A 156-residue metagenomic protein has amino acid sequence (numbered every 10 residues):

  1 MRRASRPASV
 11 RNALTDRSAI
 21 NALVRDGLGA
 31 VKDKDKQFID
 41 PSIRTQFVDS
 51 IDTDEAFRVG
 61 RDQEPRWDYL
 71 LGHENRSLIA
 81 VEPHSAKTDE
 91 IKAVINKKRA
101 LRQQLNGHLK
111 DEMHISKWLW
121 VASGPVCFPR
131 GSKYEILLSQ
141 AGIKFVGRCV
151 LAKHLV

Functional and structural regions predicted by a protein language model:
M1-R61: Acidic-basic catalytic patches of nuclease active cores, encompassing PD-(D/E)XK and other metal-cofactor nuclease
A4-N12, M113-V156: Domain-level recognition of nuclease-like catalytic cores that cleave nucleotide substrates
D62-R66: Short, flexible loop/turn motifs enriched in small residues
Y69-L71, N75-K87: Conserved catalytic cores of phosphodiester-cleaving nucleases, focusing on short active-site segments
P83-K92, P125: Short beta-strand-loop-alpha-helix junction that forms the active-site gateway of nucleic-acid-processing nucleases
I91-I95, G131-S132: Conserved strand-to-helix beginnings and helix N-cap segments that scaffold or border functional pockets
V94-G107: Short, charged, amphipathic alpha-helix that recurs within catalytic cores of restriction-modification and other
N106-H114: Short, flexible active-site-proximal loops enriched in glycine and acidic residues
